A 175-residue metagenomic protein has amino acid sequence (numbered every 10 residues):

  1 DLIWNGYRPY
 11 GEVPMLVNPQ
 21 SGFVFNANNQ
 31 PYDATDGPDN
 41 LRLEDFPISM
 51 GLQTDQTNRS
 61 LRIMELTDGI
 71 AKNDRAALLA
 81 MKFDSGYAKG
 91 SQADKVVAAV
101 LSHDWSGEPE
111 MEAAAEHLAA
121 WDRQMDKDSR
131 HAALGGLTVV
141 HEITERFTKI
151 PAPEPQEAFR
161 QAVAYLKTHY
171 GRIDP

Functional and structural regions predicted by a protein language model:
D1-I70, Q124-K127, T138-T148: Hydrophobic alpha-helical segments
L2-W4, V24, K72-P175: Acidic, low-complexity N-terminal propeptides/linkers enriched in Ser/Thr/Asp/Gly that mediate export, maturation
